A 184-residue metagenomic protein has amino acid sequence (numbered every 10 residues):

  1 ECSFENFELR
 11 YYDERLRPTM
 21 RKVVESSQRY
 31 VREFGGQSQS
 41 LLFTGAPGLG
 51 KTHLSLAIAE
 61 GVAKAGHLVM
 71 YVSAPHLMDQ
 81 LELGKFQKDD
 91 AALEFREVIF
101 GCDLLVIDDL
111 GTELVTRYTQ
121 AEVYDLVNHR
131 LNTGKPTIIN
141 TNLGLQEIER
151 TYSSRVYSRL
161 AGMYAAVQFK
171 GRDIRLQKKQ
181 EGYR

Functional and structural regions predicted by a protein language model:
E1-P18, V167, K178-R184: A short, basic N-terminal segment
N6-L41: Pre-Walker A (pre-P-loop) alpha-helix and adjacent loop at the N terminus of AAA/AAA+ ATPase modules, a conserved
E14-V24, E60-G101: Short glycine-rich substrate-engagement loop in P-loop NTPases that contacts/grips substrate
R29-E33, Q80-L105, Q120-H129, R155: Conserved alpha-helical scaffold flanking the Walker A/P-loop in AAA+ ATPase domains
G35-S55: Walker A/P-loop nucleotide-binding motif
Q39-F43, L105-I107, T137: Generic beta-sheet signal
H67-L68, G101-L105, T133-I139: Loop/turn-to-beta-strand initiation segments
L77-G84, L110-R184: Replace "adjacent to P-loop NTPase cores in ATP/GTP-dependent enzymes" with "adjacent to NTP-binding cores
